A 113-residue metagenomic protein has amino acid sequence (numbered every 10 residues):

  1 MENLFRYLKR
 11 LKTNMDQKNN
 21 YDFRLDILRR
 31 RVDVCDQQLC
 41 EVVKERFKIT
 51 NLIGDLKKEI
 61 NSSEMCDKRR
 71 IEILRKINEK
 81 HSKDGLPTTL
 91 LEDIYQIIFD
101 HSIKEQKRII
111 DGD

Functional and structural regions predicted by a protein language model:
E2-D113: Domain-level signature for soluble enzymes in the chorismate/prephenate branch of the shikimate pathway
